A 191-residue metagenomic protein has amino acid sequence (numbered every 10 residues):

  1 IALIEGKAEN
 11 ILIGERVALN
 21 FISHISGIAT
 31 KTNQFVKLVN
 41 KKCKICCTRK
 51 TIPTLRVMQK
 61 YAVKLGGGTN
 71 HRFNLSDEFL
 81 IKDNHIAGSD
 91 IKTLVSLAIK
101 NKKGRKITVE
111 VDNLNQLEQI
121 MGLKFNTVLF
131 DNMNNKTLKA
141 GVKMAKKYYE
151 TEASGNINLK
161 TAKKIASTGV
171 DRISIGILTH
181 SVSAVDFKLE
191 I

Functional and structural regions predicted by a protein language model:
I1-L123, T127, K136-M144, Y149-A153 (+2 more regions): Acidic/glycine-rich phosphate/pyrophosphate-binding loops and surrounding catalytic core that coordinate Mg2+
N132, G155, I177: Short secondary-structure boundary segments
L159: Cys/His-rich Zn2+-binding cysteine-cluster or related metal-binding knuckle/ribbon modules and their
K188-I191: Active-site loop ensemble at the mouth of alpha/beta enzyme cores that anchors a bound cofactor
